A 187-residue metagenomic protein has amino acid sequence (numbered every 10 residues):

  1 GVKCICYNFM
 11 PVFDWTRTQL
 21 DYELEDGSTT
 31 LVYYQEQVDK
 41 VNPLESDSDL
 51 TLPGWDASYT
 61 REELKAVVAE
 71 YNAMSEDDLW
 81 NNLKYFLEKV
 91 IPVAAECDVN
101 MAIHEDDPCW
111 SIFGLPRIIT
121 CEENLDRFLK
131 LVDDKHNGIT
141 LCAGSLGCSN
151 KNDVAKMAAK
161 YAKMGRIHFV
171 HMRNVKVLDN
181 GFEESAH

Functional and structural regions predicted by a protein language model:
G1-G138: Active-site acidic/histidine proton-transfer and metal-coordination neighborhood in alpha/beta enzyme cores
W80, I112-D126, S145-H187: Gly/Pro-rich active-site loop or hairpin
